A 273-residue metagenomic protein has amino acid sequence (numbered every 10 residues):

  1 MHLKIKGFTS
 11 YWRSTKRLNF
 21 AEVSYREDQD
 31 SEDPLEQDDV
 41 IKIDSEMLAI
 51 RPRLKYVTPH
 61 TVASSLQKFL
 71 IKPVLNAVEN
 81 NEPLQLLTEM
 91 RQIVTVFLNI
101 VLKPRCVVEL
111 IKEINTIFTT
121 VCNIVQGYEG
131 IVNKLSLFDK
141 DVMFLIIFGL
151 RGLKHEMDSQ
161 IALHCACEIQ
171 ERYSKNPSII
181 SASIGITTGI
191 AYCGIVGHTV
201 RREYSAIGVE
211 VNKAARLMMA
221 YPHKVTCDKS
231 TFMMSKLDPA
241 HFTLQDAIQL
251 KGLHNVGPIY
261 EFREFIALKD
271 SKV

Functional and structural regions predicted by a protein language model:
M1-T88, G189-C193, R201, S205 (+2 more regions): Cytosolic regulatory/linker segments at or just downstream of nucleotide-handling modules in signal-transduction
M1-V23, Q92-L102, E129-I161, R172-V209 (+1 more regions): Catalytic core of nucleotidyl cyclases, primarily class III adenylyl/guanylyl cyclases
I71, L75, E79, L102 (+3 more regions): Two-component transmitter module helix at the DHp-CA junction of histidine kinases
L84-L86, C122, N133-L135, A215: Beta-strand elements of modular eukaryotic interaction domains
L98-L102, N123, I146, H164 (+3 more regions): Ordered, helix-dominated protein-protein interaction surfaces in large eukaryotic regulatory proteins
P104-C122: Conserved long alpha-helical elements within nucleotide-processing catalytic cores of c-di-GMP signaling and class III
E113-I117, I161-C165, E210-K213: Hydrophobic alpha-helical membrane-association signature
T120-G127, E168-N176, R216-A220, M234: Amphipathic alpha-helical regulatory segments at dimerization interfaces that relay allosteric signals between sensory
